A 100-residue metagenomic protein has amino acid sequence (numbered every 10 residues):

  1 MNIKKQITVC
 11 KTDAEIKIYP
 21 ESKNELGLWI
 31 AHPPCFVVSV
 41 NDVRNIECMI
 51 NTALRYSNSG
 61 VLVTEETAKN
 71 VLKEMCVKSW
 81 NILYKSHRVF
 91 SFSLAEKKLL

Functional and structural regions predicted by a protein language model:
M1-K5: Short N-terminal edge-element motif at the start of the domain
I7, E21, P34-C35: Generic low-complexity segments that are intrinsically disordered, proline-rich and/or Lys/Arg-biased
I7-D13, N41-R44: Short, low-complexity cationic-aromatic patches
V9, I16-I18, I50, F92: Short, structured motif recognition centered on aromatic/hydrophobic residues
A14-I30, L100: A short, structured beta-strand/loop element
A31-N41: A short, exposed loop/beta-hairpin motif centered on an aromatic-Gly-Thr core
S39-R44, C48, T52-R88, A95-K98: Negatively charged, low-complexity tracts enriched in Asp/Glu with abundant Ser/Thr
